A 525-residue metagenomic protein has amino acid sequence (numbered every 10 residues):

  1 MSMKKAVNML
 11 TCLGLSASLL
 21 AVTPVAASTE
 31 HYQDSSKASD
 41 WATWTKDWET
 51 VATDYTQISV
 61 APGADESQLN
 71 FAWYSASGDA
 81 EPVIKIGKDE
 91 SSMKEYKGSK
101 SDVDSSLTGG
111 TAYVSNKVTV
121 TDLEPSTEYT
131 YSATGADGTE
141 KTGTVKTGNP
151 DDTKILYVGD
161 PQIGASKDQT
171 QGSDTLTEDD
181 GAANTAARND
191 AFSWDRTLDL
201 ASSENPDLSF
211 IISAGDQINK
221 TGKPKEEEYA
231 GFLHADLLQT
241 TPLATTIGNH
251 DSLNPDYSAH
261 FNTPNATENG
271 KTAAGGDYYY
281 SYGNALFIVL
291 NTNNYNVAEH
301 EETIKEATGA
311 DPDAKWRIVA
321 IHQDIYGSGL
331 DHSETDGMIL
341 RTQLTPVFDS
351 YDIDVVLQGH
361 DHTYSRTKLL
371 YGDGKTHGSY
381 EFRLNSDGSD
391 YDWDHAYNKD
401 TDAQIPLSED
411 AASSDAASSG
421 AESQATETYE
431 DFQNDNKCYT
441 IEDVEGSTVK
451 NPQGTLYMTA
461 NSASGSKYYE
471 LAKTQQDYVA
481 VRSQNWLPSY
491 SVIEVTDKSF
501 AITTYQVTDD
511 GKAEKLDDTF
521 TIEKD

Functional and structural regions predicted by a protein language model:
M1-L10: Bacterial Sec-dependent N-terminal signal peptides
T11-A21: Bacterial N-terminal signal peptides
L20-S36: Sec-dependent signal peptide cleavage junction
H31-T246, S252-A274, E299, T303-E306 (+1 more regions): Divalent metal-dependent phosphoesterase catalytic cores across multiple superfamilies
K85-D89, L370, T428, C438 (+1 more regions): Predominantly extracellular/luminal cell-surface or secreted proteins
V114-T119, E128-N149, T170, L176-N184 (+7 more regions): Extended active-site neighborhood of metal-dependent phosphoesterases/phosphodiesterases
I163-K167, I218-K223, N249-P255, N296-A298 (+3 more regions): Active-site environment of divalent metal-dependent phosphoester hydrolases
G215-I218, D311-D331: Short acidic, glycine-rich surface-loop motifs adjacent to enzyme active sites
